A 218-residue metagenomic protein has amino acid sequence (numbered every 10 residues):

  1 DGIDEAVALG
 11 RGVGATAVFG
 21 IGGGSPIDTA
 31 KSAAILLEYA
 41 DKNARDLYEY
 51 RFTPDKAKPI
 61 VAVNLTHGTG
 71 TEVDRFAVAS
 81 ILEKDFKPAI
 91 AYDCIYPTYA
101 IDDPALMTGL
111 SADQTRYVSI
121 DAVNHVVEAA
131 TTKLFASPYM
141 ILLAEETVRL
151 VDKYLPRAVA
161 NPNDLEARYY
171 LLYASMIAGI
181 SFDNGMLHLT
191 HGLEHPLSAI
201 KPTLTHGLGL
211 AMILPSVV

Functional and structural regions predicted by a protein language model:
D1-D41, P156-R168: N-terminal small/polar loop signature for handling phosphorylated ligands or for N-terminal nucleophile
G2-E5, A122, L150, Y170: Charged catalytic carboxylate motif
D4-V7, C94-A100, V148, N184-H191: Acidic-glycine-rich active-site phosphate/pyrophosphate-binding loop
G12, S32-E38, P54, F182-G185 (+1 more regions): Alpha-helix C-terminal capping segments
V18-I21, V61, I177-G179: Short glycine-rich or small-residue beta-strand-to-loop segments that form or flank ligand, phosphate, metal/Fe-S
I27-I35, P59-V61, H67, T71-F76 (+8 more regions): Residues on a specific face of well-ordered alpha-helices
E38-A136: A glycine/threonine-rich phosphate-anchoring loop and its flanking beta-alpha core in nucleotide/phosphate-binding
A129, K133-V218: Active-site segments that bind and position negatively charged phosphate/pyrophosphate groups
